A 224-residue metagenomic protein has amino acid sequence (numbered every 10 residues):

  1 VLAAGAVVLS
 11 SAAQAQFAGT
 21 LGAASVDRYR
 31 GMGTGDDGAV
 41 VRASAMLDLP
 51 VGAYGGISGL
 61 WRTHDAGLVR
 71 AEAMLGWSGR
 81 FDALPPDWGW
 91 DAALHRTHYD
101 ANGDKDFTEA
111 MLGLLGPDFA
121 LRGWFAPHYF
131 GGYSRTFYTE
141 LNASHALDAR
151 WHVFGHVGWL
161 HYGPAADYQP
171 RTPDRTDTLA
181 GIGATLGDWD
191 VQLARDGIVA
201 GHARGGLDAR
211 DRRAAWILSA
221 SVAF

Functional and structural regions predicted by a protein language model:
V1-A18, F224: Cleavable N-terminal export/targeting peptides
Q14-T63: Short glycine/proline- and aromatic-enriched beta-strand/turn motifs that initiate or cap beta-hairpins
F17-G19, V51-G55, D82-A92, D118-G123 (+2 more regions): Repeated loop/turn-to-beta-strand initiation elements of outer-membrane beta-barrel proteins
A23-Y29, G59-T63, G79, L94-D100 (+6 more regions): Transmembrane beta-strands of outer-membrane beta-barrel pores
R30-A39, W61-A71, T97-F107, P127-F137 (+2 more regions): Solvent-exposed loop/turn segments connecting transmembrane beta-strands in outer-membrane beta-barrel proteins
A43-A45, A73-L75, A92, A110-L112 (+3 more regions): Membrane-embedded beta-strands of outer-membrane beta-barrel proteins, especially the hydrophobic/small aromatic
K105-A166: Detector for outer-membrane/organellar transmembrane beta-barrel domains, recognizing the amphipathic beta-strand
P117, A180-D190, R210-F224: Outer-membrane beta-barrel "beta-signal"
